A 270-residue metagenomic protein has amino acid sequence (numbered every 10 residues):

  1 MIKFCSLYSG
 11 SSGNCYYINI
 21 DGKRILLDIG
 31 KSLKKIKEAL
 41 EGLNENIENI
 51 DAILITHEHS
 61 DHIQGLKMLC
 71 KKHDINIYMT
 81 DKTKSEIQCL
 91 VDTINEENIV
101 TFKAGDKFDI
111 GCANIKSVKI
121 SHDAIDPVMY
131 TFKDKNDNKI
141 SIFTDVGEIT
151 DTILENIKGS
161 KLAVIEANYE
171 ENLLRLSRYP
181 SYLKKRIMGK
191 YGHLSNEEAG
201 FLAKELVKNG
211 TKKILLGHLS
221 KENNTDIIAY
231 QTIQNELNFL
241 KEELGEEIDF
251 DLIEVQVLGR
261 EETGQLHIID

Functional and structural regions predicted by a protein language model:
M1-G42, V128-D145, L162: Conserved beta-strand hairpin/beta-sheet module of binuclear metal-dependent hydrolase folds, prominently
S12, S60-I63, S85-E86, A124-I125 (+3 more regions): Active-site environment of divalent metal-dependent phosphoester hydrolases
K23, H73-N76, K208-K213: A short helix->loop->beta-strand "cap" motif at the edges of active sites that frequently abuts
L27-G30, I50-E58, Y78-D81, S141-T144 (+3 more regions): Active-site neighborhood of phospho(di)ester-bond hydrolases with catalytic His/Asp-centered motifs
S32-T80: Active-site metal-binding motif and surrounding structural segment of the metallo-beta-lactamase
Q64-H73, E86-L90, N224-Q231: Metal-dependent catalytic neighborhoods of phosphoester/phosphodiester hydrolases
D81-D137: Metallo-beta-lactamase
D151-Q256: Cap/insert and terminal regions of metallo-dependent hydrolase folds
